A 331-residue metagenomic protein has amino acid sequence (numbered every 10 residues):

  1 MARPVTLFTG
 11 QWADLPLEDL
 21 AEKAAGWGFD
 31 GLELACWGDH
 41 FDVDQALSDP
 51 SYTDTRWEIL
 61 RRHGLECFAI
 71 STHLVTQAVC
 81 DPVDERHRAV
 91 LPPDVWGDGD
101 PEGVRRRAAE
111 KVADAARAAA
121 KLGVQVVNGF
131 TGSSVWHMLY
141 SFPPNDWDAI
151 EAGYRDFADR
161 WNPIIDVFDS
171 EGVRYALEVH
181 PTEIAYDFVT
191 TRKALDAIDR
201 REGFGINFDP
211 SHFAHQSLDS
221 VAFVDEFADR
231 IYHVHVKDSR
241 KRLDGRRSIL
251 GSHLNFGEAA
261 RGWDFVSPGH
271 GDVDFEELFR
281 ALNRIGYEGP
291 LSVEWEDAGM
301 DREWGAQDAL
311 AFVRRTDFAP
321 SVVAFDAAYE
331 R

Functional and structural regions predicted by a protein language model:
M1-L15: Boundary/entry segment of secreted carbohydrate-active catalytic domains
V5, G31, I70, D148-D272 (+1 more regions): Acidic/histidine-rich catalytic cores of soluble enzymes
F8-W12, A35-D39, T72-V75, G132-S134 (+4 more regions): Active-site beta-loop-alpha junctions enriched in small/polar residues
D14, D19, K23, R62 (+1 more regions): Active-site acidic/histidine proton-transfer and metal-coordination neighborhood in alpha/beta enzyme cores
A24, L32, L60, I70 (+9 more regions): Conserved, mostly hydrophobic/aromatic
F29, L65, V124, I231 (+1 more regions): A structural motif
A35-W57, T131-M138: Glycine-rich, proline-tolerant flexible connector loops at the mouths of alpha/beta enzymes
R302-Y329: C-terminal helical cap(s) of enzyme catalytic domains, especially alpha/beta-barrels
